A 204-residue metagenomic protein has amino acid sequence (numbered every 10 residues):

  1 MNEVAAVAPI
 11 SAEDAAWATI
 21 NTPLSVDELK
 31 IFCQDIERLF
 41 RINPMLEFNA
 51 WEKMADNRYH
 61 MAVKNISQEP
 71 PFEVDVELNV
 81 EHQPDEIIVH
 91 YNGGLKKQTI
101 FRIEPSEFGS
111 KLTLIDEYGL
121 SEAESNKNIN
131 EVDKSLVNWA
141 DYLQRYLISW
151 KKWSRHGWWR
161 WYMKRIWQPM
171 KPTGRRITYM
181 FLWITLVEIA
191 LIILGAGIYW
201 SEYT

Functional and structural regions predicted by a protein language model:
M1-D56: Hydrophobic ligand-binding cavity/cleft-lining segments
N2-I10, E107-T204: Terminal "cap-and-tail" regions of soluble proteins that handle hydrophobic small molecules
A8-A12, W51-R58, N79-P84, E104-F108: Short, ordered beta-strand-loop transition motifs
A15-A16, L46-N49, H60, D85-I87 (+1 more regions): Short structured motifs
R41-I42, P71-E73, Q98-R102, E122-N130: A short, polar/proline- and glycine-enriched secondary-structure boundary/capping micro-motif
D56-A62, S67: Short, well-structured hydrophobic secondary-structure segments
A62, H90, T113-I115: Beta-strand residues in well-ordered beta-sheet regions across diverse protein folds
N65-G109, R175-T204: Hydrophobic-ligand binding "helix-grip"
